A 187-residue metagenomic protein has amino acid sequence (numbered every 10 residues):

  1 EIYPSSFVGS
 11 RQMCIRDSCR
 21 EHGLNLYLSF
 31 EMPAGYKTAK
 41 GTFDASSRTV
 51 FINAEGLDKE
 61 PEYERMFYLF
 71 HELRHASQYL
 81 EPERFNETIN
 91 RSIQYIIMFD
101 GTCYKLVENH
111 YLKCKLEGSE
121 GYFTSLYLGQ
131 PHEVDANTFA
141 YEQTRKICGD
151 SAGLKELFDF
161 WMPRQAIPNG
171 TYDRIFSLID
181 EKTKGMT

Functional and structural regions predicted by a protein language model:
E1-I15: Single conserved hydrophobic/aromatic residue that forms the stacking wall/gate of nucleotide- or nucleobase-binding
R16, L26-Y36, K40-T42, Q165-T187: C-terminal or late-domain output modules
P33-Y63, L73-L80, R84: Active-site scaffold of zinc-dependent metalloenzymes
D58-M66, G129-E133: Aromatic-acidic/polar surface patches that form glycan- and anion
M66-Q94, H132, R145, G149: Catalytic phosphate/metal-binding cores of nucleic-acid and nucleotide-processing enzymes, i.e., regions that mediate
N90-K182: Metalloprotease/metallohydrolase-associated module, dominated by Zn2+-dependent proteases
